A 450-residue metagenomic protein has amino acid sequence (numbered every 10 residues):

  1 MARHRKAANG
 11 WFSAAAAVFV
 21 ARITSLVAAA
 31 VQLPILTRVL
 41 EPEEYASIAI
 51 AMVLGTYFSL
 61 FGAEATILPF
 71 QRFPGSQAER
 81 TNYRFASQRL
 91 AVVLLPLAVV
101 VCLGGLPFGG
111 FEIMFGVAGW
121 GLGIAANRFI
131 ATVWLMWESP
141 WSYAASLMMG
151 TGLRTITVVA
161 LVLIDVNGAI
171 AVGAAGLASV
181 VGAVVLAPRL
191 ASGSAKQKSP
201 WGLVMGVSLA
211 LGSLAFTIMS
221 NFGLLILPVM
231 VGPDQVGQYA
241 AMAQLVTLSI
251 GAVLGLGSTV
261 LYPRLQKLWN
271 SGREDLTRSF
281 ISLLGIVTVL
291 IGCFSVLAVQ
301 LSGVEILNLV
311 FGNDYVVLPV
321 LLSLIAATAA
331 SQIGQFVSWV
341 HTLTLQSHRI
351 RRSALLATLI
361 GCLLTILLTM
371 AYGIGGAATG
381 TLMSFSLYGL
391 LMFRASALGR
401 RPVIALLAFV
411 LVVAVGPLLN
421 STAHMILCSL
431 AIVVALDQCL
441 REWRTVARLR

Functional and structural regions predicted by a protein language model:
M1-H4, L419-R450: Membrane-proximal transmembrane or re-entrant/amphipathic helices at the cytosolic face
F12, A49, G75-V93, R273-L290 (+2 more regions): Interfacial transmembrane-helix starts/ends
S13-S25, A29, G150, I170-L186 (+3 more regions): Transmembrane helical elements of multi-pass membrane transporters/channels
S25-A29, L33, A51-Q71, G116-L135 (+7 more regions): Short runs within selected transmembrane alpha-helices of multi-pass transporters and secretion channels
A30-P34, Y45-G62, G223-L224, G237-L254 (+2 more regions): Alpha-helical transmembrane segments of polytopic membrane transporters and translocases
P42, G104-W120, A298-Q335: Interfacial segments at transmembrane-helix termini and the short loops linking adjacent helices
L60-A78, M242, V246-G285, S338-L343: Helix-loop junctions and terminal segments of transmembrane helices in multi-pass membrane transport/translocation
R89-S213: Hydrophobic transmembrane helix module of multi-pass membrane transport proteins
